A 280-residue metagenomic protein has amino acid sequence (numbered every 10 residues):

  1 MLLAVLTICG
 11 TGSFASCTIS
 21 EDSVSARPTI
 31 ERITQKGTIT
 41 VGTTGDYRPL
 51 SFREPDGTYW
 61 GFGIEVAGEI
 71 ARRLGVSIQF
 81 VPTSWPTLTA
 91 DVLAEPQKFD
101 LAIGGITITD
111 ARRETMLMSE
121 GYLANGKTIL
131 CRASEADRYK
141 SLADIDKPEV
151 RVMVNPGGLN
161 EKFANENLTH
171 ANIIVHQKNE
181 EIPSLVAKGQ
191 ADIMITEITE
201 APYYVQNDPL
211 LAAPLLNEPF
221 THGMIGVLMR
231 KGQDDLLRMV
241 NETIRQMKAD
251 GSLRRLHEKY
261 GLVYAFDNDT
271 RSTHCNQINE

Functional and structural regions predicted by a protein language model:
T18-I19, V24, I64-R73, A133-A136 (+4 more regions): Extended ligand-binding regions for polar small-molecule ligands
I19-G104: Extracytoplasmic small-molecule ligand-binding "clamshell" domains of the periplasmic binding protein/Venus flytrap
A26-P28, I64, F80-D91, D137-Y139 (+2 more regions): Short helix-initiation/N-cap motifs at beta->coil->alpha
T40-R48, Y59-R73, T128-E181, I198-E200 (+1 more regions): Bilobed "Venus flytrap"/periplasmic-binding protein-like clamshell domains and structurally analogous long
G42-Y47, V81-P86, Q97, L101-T109 (+6 more regions): Beta->alpha turn/N-cap motifs
G45, A124-C131, I198, P202-R245 (+1 more regions): Periplasmic-binding protein-like
G68, R72, S77-D144, A212-A213: Acidic, polar ligand-binding/catalytic clefts
P86-A90, G105-R113, F163-E166, A187-T221: A ligand-binding cleft/hinge motif common to bilobed small-molecule-binding domains
